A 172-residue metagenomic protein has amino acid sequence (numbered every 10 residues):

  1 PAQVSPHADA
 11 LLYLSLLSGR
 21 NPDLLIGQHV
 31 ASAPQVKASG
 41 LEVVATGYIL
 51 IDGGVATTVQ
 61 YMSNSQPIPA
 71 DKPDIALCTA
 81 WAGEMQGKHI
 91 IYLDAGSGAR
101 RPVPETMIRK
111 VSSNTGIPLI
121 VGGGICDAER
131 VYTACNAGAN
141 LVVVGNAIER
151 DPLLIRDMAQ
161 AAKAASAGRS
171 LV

Functional and structural regions predicted by a protein language model:
P1-L119, C126-V172: Alpha/beta enzyme core
